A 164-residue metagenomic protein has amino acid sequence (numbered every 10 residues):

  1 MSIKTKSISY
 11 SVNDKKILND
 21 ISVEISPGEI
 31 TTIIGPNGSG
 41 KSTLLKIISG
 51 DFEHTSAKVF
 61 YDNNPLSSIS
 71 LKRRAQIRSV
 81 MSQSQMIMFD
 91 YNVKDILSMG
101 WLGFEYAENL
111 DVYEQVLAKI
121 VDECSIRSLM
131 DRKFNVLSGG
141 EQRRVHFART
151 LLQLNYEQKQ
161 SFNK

Functional and structural regions predicted by a protein language model:
I3-T5, I17-D20: Conserved structural motif at the start of ABC-family nucleotide-binding domains
I34-P36: The feature captures the beta-strand-to-loop junction immediately N-terminal to the Walker
S49: Helix-to-loop junction immediately C-terminal to a conserved catalytic motif
A57-P65: Conserved ABC transporter NBD signature motif
P65-S79, A107: ABC ATPase NBD coupling module
N109, K133-L137, E141: Conserved ABC ATPase signature
D111-L129: Conserved ABC ATPase "signature" region
Q142-N163: GG-anchored amphipathic helix commonly corresponding to the ABC/SMC/Rad50 NBD signature/C-loop
